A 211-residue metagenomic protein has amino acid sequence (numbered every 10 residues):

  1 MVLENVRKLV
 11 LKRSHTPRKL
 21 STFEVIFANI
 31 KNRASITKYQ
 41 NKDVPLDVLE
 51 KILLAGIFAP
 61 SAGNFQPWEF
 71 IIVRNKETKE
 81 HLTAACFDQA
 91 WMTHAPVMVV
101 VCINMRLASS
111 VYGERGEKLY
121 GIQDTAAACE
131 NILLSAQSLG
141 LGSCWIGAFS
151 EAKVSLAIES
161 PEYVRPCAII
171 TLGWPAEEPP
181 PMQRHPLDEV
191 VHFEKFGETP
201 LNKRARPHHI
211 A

Functional and structural regions predicted by a protein language model:
V2-T22, A28, S35-I36, I169-A211: C-terminal helix-cap and adjacent tail motif
E24-A28, L46-A55, E80: Short amphipathic alpha-helical segments
S35-K51: A short N-terminal beta-strand-loop micro-motif at the entrance of redox/enzyme domains
L53-L54, F58-A128: Glycine/small-residue-rich phosphate/adenosyl-binding loop
G56, V99, R115-A157: Small-aliphatic-rich amphipathic alpha-helix that forms the alpha element of a beta-alpha
A90-A95, S160-P181: A glycine-rich helix N-cap at a beta->alpha junction
I103, A148, W174: Short secondary-structure boundary segments
S109-S110, K153-L156, E177-P181: Short active-site-adjacent structural elements
